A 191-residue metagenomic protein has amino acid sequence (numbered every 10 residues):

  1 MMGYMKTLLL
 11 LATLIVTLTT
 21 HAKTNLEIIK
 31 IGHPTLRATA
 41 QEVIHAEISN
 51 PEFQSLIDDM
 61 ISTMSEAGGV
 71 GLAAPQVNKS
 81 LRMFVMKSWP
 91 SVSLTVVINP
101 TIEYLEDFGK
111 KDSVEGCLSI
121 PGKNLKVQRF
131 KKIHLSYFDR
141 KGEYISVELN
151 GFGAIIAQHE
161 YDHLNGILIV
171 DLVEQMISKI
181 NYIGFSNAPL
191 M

Functional and structural regions predicted by a protein language model:
M1-L9: Bacterial N-terminal signal peptides that target proteins for export
L8-V16: Sec-dependent N-terminal signal peptides
T19-M191: Positively charged
